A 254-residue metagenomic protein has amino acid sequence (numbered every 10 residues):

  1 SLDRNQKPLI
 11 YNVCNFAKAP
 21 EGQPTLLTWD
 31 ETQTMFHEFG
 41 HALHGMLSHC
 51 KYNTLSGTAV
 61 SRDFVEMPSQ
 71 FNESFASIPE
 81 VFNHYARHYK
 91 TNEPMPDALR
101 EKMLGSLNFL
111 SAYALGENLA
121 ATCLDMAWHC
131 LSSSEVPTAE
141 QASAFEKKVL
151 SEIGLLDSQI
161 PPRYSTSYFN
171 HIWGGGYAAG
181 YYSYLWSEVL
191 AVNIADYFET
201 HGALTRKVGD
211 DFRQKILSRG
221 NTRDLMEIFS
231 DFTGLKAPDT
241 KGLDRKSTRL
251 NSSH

Functional and structural regions predicted by a protein language model:
S1-Q33, D157-P162: Active-site-adjacent "gating/activation" loops or surface patches in catalytic cores
E38, A42-K51, G57-E66, F71-P79 (+1 more regions): C-terminal, non-catalytic "cap/extension" segments appended to globular domains
L250-H254: Positively charged, low-complexity/disordered segments
